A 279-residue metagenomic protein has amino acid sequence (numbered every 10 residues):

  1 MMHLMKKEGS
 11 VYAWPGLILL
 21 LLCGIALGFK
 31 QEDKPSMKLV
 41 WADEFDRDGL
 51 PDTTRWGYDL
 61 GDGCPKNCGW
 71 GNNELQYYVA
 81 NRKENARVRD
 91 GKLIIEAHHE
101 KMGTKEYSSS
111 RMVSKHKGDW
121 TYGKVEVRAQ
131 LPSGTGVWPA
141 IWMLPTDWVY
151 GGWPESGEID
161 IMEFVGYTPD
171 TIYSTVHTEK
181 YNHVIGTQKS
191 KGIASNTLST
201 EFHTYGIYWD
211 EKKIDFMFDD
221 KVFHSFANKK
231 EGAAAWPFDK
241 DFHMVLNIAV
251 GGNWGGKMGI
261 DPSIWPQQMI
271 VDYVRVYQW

Functional and structural regions predicted by a protein language model:
M1-D33: Bacterial Sec-dependent N-terminal signal peptides
G28-W279: GH16 jelly-roll
